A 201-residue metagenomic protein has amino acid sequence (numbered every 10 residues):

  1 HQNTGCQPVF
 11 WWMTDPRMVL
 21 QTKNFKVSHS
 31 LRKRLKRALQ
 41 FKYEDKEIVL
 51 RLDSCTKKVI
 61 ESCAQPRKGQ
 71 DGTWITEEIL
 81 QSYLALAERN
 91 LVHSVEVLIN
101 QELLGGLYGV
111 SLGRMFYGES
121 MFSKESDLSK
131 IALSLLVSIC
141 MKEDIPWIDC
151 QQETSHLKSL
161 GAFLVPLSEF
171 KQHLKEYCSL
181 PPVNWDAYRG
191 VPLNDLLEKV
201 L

Functional and structural regions predicted by a protein language model:
H1-L201: N-acyltransferase acceptor-side catalytic subdomain
